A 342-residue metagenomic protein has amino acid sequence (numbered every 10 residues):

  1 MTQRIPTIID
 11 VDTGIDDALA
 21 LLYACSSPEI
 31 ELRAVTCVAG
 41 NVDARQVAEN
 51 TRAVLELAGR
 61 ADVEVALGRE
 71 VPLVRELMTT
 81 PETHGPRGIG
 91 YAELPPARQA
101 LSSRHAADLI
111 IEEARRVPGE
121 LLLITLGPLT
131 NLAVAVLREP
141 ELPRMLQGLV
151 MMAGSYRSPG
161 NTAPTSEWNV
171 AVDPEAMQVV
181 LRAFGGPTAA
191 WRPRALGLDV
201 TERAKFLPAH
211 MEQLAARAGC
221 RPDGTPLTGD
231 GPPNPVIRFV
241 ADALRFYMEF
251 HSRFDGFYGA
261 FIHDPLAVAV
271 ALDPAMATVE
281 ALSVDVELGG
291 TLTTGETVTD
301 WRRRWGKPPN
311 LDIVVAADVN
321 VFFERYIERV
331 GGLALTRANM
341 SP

Functional and structural regions predicted by a protein language model:
M1-P342: N-terminal acidic, glycine/proline-rich low-complexity segments
